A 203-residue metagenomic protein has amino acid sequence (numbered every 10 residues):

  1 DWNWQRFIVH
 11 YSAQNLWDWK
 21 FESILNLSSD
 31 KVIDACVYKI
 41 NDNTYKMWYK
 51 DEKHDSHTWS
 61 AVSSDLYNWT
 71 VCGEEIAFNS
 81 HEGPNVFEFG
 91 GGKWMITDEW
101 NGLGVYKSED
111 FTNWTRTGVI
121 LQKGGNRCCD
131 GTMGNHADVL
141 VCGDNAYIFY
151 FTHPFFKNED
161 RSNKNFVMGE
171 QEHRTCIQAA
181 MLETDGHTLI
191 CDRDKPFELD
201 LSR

Functional and structural regions predicted by a protein language model:
D1-R203: Carbohydrate-active catalytic/glycan-binding domains of CAZyme proteins, especially the secreted or lumenal ectodomains
